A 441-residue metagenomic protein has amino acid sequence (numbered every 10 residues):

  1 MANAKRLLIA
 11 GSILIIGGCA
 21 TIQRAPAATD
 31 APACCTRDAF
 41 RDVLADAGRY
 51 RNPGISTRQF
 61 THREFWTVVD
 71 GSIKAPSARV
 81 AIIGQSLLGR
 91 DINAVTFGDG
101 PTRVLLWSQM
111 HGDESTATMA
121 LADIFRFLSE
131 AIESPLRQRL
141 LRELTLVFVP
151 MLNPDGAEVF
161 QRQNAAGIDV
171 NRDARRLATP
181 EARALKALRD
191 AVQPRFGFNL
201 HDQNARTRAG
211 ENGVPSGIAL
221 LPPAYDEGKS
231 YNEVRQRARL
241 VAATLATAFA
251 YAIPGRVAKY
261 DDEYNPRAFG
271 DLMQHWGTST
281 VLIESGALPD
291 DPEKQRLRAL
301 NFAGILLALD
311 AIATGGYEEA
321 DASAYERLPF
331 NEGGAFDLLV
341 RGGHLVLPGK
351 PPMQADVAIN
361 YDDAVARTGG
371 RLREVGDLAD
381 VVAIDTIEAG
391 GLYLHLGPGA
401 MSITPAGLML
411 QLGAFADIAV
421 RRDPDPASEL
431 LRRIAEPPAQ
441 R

Functional and structural regions predicted by a protein language model:
M1-L8: Bacterial N-terminal signal peptides that target proteins for export
L8, T21-Q59, V192, I218-R441: C-terminal accessory segments enriched in acidic
G17-G18: C-terminal motif of bacterial Sec signal peptides marking the signal peptidase cleavage site
I22-A27, I83, A131-S134: Catalytic-site microenvironment of enzymes that process N-acetyl-hexosamine-containing cell-wall polysaccharides
T57-V104: Soluble metallo-hydrolase cores and metallopeptidase-like ectodomains found primarily in the secretory/periplasmic
E64, V68, E181-A184, V241 (+1 more regions): Well-ordered alpha-helical segments embedded in enzymatic catalytic cores
I83-Q85, F97, S108, V149-N153 (+3 more regions): Active-site-proximal beta-strand/loop segments in catalytic clefts of secreted hydrolases
P101-L105, M110-G255, Q274: Active-site/substrate-binding loop(s) of hydrolase catalytic cores
